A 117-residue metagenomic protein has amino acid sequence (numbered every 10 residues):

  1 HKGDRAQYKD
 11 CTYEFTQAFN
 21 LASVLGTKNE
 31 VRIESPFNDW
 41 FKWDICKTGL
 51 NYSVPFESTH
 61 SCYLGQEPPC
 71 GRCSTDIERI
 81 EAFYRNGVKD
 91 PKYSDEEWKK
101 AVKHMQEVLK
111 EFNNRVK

Functional and structural regions predicted by a protein language model:
H1-K117: Nucleotide-activated chemistry modules centered on ATP-dependent adenylation/adenylyltransferase
